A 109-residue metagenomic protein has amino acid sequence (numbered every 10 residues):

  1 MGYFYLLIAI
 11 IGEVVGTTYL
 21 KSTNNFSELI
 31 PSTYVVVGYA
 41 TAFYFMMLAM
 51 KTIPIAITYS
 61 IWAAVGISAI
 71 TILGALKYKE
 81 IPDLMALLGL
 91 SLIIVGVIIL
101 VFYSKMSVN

Functional and structural regions predicted by a protein language model:
M1-N109: Polytopic alpha-helical membrane proteins, predominantly small-molecule transporters/carriers
